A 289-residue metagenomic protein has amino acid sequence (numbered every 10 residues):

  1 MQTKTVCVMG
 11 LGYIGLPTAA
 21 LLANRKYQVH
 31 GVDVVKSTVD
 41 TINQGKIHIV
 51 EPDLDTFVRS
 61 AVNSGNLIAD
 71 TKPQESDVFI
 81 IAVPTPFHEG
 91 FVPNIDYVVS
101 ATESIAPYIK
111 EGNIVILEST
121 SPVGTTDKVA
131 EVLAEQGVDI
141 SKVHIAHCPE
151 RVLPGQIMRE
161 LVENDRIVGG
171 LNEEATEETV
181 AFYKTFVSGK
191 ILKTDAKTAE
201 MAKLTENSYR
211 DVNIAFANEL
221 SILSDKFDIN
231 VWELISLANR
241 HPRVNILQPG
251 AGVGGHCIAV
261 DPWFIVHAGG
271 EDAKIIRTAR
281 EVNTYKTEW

Functional and structural regions predicted by a protein language model:
M1-W289: Structural/interface elements that position substrates and couple domains in central-metabolism enzymes
